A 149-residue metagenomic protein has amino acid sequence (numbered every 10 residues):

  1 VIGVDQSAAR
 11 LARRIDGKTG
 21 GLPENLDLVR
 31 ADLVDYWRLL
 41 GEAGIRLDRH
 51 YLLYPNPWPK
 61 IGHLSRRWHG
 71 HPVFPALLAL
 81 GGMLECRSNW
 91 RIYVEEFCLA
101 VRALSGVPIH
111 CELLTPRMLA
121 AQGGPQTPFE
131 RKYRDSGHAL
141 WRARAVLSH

Functional and structural regions predicted by a protein language model:
V1-D5, C86: Conserved SAM-binding motif I beta-strand of class I
V4, A31, L52: Cofactor-binding loops of NAD(P)H-dependent oxidoreductases, dominated by short-chain dehydrogenase/reductases
A9-R13, V94: Short alpha-helix immediately C-terminal to the canonical SAM-binding loop
R13-L47: S-adenosyl-L-methionine
L47-I61: Conserved proline-anchored active-site loop of SAM-dependent methyltransferases that bridges a beta-strand
S65-F74: Charged helix-capping and loop-helix junction motifs
V73-W90: Conserved beta-strand signature within the Rossmann-like core of class I S-adenosyl-L-methionine
Y93-H149: Class I S-adenosyl-L-methionine
